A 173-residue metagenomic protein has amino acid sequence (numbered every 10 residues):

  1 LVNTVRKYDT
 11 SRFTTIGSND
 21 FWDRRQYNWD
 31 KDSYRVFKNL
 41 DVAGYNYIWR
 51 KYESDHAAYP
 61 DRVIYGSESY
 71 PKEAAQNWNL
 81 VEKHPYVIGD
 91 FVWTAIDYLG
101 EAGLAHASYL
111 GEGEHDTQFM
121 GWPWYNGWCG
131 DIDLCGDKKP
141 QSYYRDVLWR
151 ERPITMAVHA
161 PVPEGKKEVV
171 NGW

Functional and structural regions predicted by a protein language model:
N3-F21, S33-W173: Substrate-binding clefts and catalytic carboxylate motifs of secreted carbohydrate-active enzymes
R24-W29: Structural motif
